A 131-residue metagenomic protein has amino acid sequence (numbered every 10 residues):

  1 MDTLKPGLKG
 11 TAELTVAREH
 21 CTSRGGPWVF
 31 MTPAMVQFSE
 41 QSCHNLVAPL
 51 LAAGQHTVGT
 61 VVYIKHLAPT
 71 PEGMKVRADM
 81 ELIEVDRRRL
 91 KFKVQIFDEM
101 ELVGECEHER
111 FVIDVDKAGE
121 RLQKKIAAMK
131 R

Functional and structural regions predicted by a protein language model:
M1-M31: Catalytic strand-loop segment that frames the active site of acyl-thioester-processing enzymes
T15, F97, E109-I113: Short beta-strand edge segments in extracellular beta-sheet folds
T32-V36: Conserved N-terminal beta-strand and adjoining loop/helix that marks the start of the Nudix/MutT-like hydrolase domain
N45-R77: Hydrophobic beta-strand-centered segment that forms part of the acyl-chain substrate-binding groove
I64-E99: Hydrophobic beta-sheet segments that form the core/acyl-binding groove of ACP/CoA-dependent acyl-chain-processing
G104-C106: A structural microfeature
E109-R131: C-terminal output/interaction extensions
